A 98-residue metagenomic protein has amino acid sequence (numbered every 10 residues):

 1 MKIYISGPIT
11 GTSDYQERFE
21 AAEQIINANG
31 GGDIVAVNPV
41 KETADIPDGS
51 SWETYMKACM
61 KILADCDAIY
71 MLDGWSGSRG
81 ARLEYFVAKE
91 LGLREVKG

Functional and structural regions predicted by a protein language model:
M1-G98: Conserved catalytic or regulatory cores that recognize and/or transform ribose-phosphate-containing ligands
